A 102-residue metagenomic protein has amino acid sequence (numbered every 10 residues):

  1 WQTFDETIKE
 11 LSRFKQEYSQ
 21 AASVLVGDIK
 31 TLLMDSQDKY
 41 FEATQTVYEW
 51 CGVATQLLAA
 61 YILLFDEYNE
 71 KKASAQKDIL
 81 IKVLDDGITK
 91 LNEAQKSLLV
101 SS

Functional and structural regions predicted by a protein language model:
W1-S101: An N-terminally focused, membrane-permeabilizing/fusogenic/translocator signature enriched in pore-forming
